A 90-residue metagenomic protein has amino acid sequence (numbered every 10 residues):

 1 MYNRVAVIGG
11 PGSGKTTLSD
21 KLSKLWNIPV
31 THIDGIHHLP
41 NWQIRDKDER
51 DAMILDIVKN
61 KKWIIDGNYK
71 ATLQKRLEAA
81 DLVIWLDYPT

Functional and structural regions predicted by a protein language model:
R4: Walker A (P-loop) ATP-phosphate-binding motif of ABC ATPase nucleotide-binding domains
V7: Hydrophobic anchor at the beta1->P-loop junction of P-loop NTPases
P11: The conserved Walker
K15: Conserved lysine of the Walker
L18: Hydrophobic positions on the alpha1 helix immediately C-terminal to the Walker A/P-loop
K21: Active-site signature of alpha/beta-hydrolase-fold catalytic machinery across serine- and Asp/Cys-nucleophile hydrolases
P29-V83, Y88: Conserved nucleotide-sensing/catalytic segment adjacent to the nucleotide-binding pocket in NTP-handling enzymes
